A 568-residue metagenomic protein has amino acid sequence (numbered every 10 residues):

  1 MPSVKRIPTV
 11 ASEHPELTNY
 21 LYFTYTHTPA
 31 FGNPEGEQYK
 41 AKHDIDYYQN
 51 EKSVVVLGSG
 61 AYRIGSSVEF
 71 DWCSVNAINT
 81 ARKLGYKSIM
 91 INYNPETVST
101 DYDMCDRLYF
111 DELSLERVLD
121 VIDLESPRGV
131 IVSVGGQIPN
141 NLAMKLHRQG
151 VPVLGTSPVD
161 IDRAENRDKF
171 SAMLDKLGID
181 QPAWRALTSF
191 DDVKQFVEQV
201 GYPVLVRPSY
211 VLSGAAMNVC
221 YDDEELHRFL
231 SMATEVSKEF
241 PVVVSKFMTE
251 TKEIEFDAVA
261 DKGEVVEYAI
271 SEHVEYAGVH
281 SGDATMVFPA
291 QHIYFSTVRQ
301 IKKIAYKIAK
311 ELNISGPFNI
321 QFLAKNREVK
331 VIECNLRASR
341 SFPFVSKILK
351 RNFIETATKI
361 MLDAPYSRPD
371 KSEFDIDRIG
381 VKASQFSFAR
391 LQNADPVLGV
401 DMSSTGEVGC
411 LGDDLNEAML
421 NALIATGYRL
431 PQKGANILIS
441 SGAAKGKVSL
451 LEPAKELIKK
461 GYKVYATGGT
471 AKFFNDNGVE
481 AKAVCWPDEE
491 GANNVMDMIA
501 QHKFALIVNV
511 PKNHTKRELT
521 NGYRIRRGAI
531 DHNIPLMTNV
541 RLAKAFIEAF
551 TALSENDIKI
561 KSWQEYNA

Functional and structural regions predicted by a protein language model:
M1-K5, S12-L17, T28-A30, E37-A41 (+10 more regions): ATP-dependent carboxylate activation and anion-phosphoryl transfer catalytic cores that bind Mg-ATP to form
P2-I179, T188-Q195, L411-K561, E565-Y566: ATP-binding N-terminal substructure of ATP-dependent carboxylate-amine bond-forming enzymes
